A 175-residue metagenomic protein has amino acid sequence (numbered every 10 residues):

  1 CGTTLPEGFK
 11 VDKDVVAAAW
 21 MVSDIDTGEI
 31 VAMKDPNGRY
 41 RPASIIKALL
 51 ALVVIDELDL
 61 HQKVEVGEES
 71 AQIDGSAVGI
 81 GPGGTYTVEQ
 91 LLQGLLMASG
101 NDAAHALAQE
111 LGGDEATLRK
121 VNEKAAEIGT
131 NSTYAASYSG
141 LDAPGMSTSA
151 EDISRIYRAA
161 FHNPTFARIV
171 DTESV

Functional and structural regions predicted by a protein language model:
C1-S44: Beta-lactamase-like hydrolase cores
K13-V15, D24, T85, E127-G129 (+1 more regions): Extracellular/periplasmic catalytic domains that process cell-envelope and extracellular macromolecules
G28, R41-E69, I153: Active-site SXXK
I46, E68-S70, P82-G84, Q109-L111 (+1 more regions): A mature extracytoplasmic/lumenal domain signature
D59-G83, D171-V175: Short, glycine/proline-biased beta-turn/loop segments that scaffold the active-site neighborhood
I73-Q109: Conserved catalytic neighborhood of penicillin-recognizing serine enzymes
A106-V175: A conserved catalytic-loop motif detector
